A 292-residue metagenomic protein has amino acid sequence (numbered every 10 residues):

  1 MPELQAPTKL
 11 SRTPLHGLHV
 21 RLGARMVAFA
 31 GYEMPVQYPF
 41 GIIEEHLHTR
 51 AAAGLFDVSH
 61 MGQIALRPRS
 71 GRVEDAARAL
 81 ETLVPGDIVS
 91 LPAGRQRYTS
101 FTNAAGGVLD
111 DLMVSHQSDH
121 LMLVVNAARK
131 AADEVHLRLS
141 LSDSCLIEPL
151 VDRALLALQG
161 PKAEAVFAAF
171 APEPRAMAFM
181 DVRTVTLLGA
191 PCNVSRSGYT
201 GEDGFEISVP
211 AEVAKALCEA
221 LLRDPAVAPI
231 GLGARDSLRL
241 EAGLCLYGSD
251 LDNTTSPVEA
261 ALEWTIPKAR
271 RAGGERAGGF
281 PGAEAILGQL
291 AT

Functional and structural regions predicted by a protein language model:
M1-A28, M34-P35, H116-T292: Conserved, structured C-terminal
M1-T99, G107, L232: Acidic, proline/glycine-enriched N-terminal capping motif
E45-A51, F101-D111, S140-D143, T186-V194: Short amphipathic beta-strand starts and helix->beta connectors
L55, Q63, Y98-S100, M113 (+3 more regions): Conserved hydrophobic/aromatic beta-strand scaffold that supports enzyme active sites
D57, D111, E206: Acidic active-site catalytic centers that drive phospho-/nucleotidyl reactions and related ester hydrolyses
H60-P68, F101, D119-L121, D152-A157: Conserved short loop/turn motifs at secondary-structure junctions
T82, G86-S140: Well-ordered mid-protein domain cores that form the structural environment of catalytic cofactors
